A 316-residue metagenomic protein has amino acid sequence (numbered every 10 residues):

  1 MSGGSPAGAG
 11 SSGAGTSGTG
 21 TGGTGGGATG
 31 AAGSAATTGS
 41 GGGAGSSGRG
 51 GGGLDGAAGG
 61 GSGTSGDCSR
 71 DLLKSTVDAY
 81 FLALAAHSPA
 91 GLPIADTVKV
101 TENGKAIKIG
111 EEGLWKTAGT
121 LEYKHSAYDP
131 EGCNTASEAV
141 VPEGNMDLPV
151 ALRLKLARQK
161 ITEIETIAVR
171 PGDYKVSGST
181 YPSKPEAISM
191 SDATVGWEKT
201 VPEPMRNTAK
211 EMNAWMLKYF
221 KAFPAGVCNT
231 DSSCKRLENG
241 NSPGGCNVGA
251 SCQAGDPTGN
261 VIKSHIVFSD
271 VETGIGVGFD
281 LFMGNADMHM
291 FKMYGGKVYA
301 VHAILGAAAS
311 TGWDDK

Functional and structural regions predicted by a protein language model:
M1-T64: Ser/Thr-rich, Pro/Gly/Ala-heavy low-complexity intrinsically disordered linkers and tails of secreted extracellular
G63-K316: C-terminal and inter-domain tail/linker signature
